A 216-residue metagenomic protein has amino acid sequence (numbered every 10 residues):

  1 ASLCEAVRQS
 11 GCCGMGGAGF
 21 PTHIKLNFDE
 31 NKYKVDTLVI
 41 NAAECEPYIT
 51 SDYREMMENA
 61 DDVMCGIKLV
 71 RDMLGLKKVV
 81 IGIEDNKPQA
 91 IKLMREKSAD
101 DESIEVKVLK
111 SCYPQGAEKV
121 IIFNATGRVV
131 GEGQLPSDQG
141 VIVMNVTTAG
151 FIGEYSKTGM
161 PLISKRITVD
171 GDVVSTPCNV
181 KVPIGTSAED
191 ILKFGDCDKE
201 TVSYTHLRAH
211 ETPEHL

Functional and structural regions predicted by a protein language model:
A1-S103, K107-I122: Iron-sulfur-cluster electron-transfer modules
G11-G19, G66, G171, G185 (+2 more regions): Glycine-centered flexibility sites
K77-A188, F194-K199: Hydrophobic alpha-helical positions that pack around
T205-E214: Conserved small/polar residues in nucleotide/adenosyl-binding loops
